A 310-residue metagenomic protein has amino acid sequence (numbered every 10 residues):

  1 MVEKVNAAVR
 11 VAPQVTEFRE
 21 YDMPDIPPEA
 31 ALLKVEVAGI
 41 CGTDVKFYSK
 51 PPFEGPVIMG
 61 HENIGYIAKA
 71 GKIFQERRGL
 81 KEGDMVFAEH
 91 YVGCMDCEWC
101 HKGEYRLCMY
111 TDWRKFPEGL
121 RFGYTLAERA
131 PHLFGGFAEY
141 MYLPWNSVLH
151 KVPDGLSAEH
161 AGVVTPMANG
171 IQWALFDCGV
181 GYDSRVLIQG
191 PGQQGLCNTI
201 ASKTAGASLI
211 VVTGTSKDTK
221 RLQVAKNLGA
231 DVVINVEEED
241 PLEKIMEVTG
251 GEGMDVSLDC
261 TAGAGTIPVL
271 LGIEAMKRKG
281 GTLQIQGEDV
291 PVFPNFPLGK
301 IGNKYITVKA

Functional and structural regions predicted by a protein language model:
V11, D22-M23, E54-G60, E89 (+2 more regions): Short Gly/Pro-enriched turn/cap motifs at secondary-structure boundaries
A12, E36, P191, G214-T215 (+1 more regions): Cofactor-binding loop segments of dinucleotide-utilizing enzymes, especially the Rossmann-like FAD- and NAD(P)+-binding
A12-Q14, P27: Residue-level recognition of beta-strand termini and adjacent short loop/turns
M23, C94-Q189: NAD(P)H dinucleotide-binding glycine-rich loop of Rossmann-like/cofactor-binding domains, especially the beta1-alpha1
P24-A38, P51-H101, Y105-R106, P153-G155: Glycine-rich beta-strand-centered segment in the early N-terminal region that forms part of a ligand/cofactor-binding
T43-Y48: Cytochrome P450 core scaffold surrounding the K-helix E-X-X-R motif and the conserved "meander" helix-loop region
E139, V148, P153-E239, E243: Mid-domain Rossmann-like dinucleotide-binding core that forms the NAD(H)/NADP(H) cofactor-binding site
C178-S184, T204-A205, V211, T219-Q223 (+1 more regions): Glycine-rich cofactor phosphate-binding loops and adjacent beta1-alpha1 units of small-molecule cofactor enzyme domains
